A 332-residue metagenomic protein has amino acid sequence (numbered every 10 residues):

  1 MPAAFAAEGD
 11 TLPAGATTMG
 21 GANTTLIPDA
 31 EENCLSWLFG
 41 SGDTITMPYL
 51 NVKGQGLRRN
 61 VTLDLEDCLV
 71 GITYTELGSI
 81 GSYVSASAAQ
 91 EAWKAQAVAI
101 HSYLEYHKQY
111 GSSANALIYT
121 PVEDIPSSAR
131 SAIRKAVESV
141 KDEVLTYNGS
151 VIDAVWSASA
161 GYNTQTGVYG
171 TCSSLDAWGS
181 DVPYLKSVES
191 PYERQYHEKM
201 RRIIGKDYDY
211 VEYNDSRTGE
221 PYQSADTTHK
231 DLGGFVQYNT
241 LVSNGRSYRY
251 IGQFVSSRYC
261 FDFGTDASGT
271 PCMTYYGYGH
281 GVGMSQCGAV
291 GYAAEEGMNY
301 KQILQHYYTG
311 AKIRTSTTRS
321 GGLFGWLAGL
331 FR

Functional and structural regions predicted by a protein language model:
M1-R332: Conserved, single-site charged/polar hotspot
